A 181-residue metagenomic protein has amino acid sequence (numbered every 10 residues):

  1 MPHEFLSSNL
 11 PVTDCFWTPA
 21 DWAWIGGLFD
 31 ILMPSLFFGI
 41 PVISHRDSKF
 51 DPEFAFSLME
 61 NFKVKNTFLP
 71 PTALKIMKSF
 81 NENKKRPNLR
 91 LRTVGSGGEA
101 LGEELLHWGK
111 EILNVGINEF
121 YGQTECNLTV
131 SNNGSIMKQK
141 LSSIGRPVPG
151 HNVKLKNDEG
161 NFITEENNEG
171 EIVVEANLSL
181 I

Functional and structural regions predicted by a protein language model:
M1-K65, F80: Conserved AMP-binding/adenylation subdomain of ANL enzymes
V12-T13, L91, N114, E169: Phosphate-coordination loops involved in phosphoryl transfer and adenosine-cofactor binding
F29, P71-L74: Membrane-embedded alpha-helices of multi-pass transport/permease systems
F37, V64-L69, K78-Q139, N152 (+1 more regions): Gly/Ser/Thr-rich phosphate-binding loop
S142-V148: Short Gly/Pro-enriched turn/cap motifs at secondary-structure boundaries
K154-E175: Conserved beta-loop-beta connector loops within the AMP-binding
L178-I181: Conserved ANL (AMP-binding/adenylate-forming) active-site segment centered on the GW(Y/F)…HTG consensus within
